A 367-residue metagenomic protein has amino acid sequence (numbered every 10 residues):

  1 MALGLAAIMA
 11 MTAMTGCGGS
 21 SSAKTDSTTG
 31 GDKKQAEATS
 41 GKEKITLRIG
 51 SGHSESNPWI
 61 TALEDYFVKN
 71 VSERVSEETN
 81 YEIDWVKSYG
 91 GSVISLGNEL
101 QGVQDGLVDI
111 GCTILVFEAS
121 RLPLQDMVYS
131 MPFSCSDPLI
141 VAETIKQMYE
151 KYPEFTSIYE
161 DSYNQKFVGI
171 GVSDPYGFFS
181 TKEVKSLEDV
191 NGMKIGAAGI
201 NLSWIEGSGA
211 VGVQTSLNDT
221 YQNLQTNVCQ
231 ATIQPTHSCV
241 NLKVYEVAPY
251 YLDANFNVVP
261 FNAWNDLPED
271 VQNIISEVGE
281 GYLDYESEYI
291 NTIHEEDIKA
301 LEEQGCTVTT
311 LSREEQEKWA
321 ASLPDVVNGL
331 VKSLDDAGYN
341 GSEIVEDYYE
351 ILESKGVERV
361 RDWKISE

Functional and structural regions predicted by a protein language model:
M1-I8: Sec-dependent N-terminal signal peptides
T12-G16: C-terminal motif of bacterial Sec signal peptides marking the signal peptidase cleavage site
G18-D26, G30-I140, I158-D161, Q165-E367: N-terminal secretory/targeting leader peptides
A142-F155: Signature of the catalytic double-stranded beta-helix
